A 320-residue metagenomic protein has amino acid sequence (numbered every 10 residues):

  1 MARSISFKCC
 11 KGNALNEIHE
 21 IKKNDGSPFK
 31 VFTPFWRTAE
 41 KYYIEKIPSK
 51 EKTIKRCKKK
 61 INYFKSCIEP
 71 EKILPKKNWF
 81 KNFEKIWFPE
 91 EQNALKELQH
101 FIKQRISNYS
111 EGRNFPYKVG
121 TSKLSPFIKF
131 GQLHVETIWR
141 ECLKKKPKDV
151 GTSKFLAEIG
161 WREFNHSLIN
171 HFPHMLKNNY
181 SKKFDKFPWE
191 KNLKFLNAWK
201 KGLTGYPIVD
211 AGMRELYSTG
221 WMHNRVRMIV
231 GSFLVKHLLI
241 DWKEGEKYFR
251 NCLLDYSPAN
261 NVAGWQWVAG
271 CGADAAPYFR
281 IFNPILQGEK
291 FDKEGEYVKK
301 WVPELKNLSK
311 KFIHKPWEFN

Functional and structural regions predicted by a protein language model:
M1-I47, E51, G151, R214-E215 (+1 more regions): Trp/Phe/Arg-rich N-terminal binding region typifying the photolyase-homology
R3-I5, P70, E97-H100, L238-I240: N-terminal start-of-chain detector that recognizes signal peptides and the immediate post-cleavage beginning
C9-C10, C57, C67, C142 (+2 more regions): Generic recognition of cysteine residues
K11-N16, Y109-S110, K148-D149, Y248: Short amphipathic alpha-helical surface micro-motifs
N13, S27, W79-F83, W265 (+1 more regions): Intrinsically disordered, low-complexity regions
L15-I21, Y43-K50, I68, K194-F195 (+2 more regions): Low-complexity, flexible helical/coil segments
P28, T33-K183, F291-N320: Glycine/tryptophan-enriched, flexible segments
V119-K310: Active-site-proximal binding-pocket segments
